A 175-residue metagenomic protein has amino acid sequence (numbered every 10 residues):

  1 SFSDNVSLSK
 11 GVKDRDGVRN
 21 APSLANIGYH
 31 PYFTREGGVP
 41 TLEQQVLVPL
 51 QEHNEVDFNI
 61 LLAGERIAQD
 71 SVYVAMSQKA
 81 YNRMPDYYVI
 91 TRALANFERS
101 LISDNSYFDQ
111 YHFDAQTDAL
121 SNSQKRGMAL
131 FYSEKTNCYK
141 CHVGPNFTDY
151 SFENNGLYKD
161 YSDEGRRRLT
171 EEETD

Functional and structural regions predicted by a protein language model:
S1-V48, D109-D175: Short glycine/threonine-rich turn/loop motifs
H53-K125, A129, S133, V143-S151: Post-cleavage N-terminal segment of exported redox proteins
